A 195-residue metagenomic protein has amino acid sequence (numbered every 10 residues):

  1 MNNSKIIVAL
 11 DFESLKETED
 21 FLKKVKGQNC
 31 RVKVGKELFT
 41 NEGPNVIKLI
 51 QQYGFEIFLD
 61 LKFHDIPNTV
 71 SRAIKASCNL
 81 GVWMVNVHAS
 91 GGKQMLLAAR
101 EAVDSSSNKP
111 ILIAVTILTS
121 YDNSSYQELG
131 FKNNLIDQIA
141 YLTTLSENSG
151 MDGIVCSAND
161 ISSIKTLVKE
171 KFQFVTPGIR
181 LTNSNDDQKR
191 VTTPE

Functional and structural regions predicted by a protein language model:
M1-K24: N-terminal glycine-rich anion-binding loop in soluble enzyme alpha/beta folds
N2-I6, T69-A73, C78-G153, S157-S162 (+3 more regions): Conserved anion-binding
E17, F21, E42-V46, T69 (+3 more regions): Short acidic active-site motifs
K24-C30: A short, Lys/Arg-enriched amphipathic alpha-helix followed by its capping loop at the start of a domain
C30-M84: Metabolite-binding pocket within alpha/beta catalytic cores that recognizes anionic/polar moieties
P44, S71, I136-A140, Q188-E195: Charged helix-capping and loop-helix junction motifs
